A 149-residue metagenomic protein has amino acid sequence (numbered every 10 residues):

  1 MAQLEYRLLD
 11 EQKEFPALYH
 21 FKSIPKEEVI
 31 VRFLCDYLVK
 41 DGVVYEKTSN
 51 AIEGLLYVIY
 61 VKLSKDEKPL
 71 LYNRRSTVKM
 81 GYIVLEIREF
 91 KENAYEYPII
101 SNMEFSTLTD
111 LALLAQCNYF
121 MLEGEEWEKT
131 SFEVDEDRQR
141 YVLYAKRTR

Functional and structural regions predicted by a protein language model:
M1-Y19, E86-S101: Short, basic/aromatic beta-hairpin or loop at an interaction surface
L18-E27, I100-T109: Short alpha-helix capping/helix-loop boundary micro-motifs
V29-V31, L111-L114: Short Pro-Gly-centered beta-turn/loop motif in secreted/extracellular proteins
V43-G54, E125-E136: Short beta-strand-centered aromatic/proline hotspots
S49-F105: Surface-exposed beta-loop interaction hotspot
G54-L63, E136-R147: Short, solvent-exposed secondary-structure boundary/capping segments
